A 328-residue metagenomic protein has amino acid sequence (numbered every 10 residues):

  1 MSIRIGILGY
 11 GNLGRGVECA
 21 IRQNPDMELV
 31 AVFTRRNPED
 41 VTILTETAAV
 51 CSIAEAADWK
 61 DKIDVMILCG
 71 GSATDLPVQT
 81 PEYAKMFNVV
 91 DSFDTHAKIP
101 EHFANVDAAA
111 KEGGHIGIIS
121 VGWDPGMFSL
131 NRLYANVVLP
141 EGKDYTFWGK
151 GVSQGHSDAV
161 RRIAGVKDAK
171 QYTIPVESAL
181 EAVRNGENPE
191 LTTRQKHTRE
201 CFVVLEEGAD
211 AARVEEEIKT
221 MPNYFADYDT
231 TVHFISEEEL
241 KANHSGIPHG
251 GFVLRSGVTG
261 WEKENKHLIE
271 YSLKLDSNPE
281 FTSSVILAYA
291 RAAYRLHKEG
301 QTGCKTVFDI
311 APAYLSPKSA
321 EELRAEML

Functional and structural regions predicted by a protein language model:
R4, G16, Q23-A54, V152-A290: C-terminal substrate-binding/catalytic lobe of Rossmann-fold NAD(P)-dependent oxidoreductases
Y10: Glycine-rich Rossmann-fold phosphate-binding loop(s) that bind the pyrophosphate of adenine dinucleotide cofactors
L13: Hydrophobic/small residue at the entry helix of a nucleotide-binding pocket
A56-V65, A73-S92: Rossmann-fold NAD(P) dinucleotide-binding segment
F93-G117: Rossmann-fold NAD(P)-binding glycine/threonine-rich loop
M127-K143, D158-D168, A292: Oxidoreductase and adenylate-handling cofactor-binding alpha/beta cores
H267-L328: NAD(P)-dependent Rossmann-like dehydrogenase/reductase catalytic/cofactor-binding core
